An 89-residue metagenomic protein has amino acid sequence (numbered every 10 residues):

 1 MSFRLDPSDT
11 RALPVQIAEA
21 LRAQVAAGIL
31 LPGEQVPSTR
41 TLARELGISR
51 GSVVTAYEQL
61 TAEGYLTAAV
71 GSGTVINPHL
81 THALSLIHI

Functional and structural regions predicted by a protein language model:
M1-I87: N-terminal basic, amphipathic alpha-helical segments
